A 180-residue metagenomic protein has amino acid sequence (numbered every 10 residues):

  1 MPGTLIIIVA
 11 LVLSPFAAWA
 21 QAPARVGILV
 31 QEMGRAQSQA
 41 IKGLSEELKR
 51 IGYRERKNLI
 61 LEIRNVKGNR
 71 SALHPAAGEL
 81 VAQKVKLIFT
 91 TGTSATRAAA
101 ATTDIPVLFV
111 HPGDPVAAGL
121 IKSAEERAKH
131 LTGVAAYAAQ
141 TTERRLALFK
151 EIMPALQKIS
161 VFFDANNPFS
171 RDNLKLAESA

Functional and structural regions predicted by a protein language model:
M1-A180: Short hydrophobic alpha-helices and adjacent helix-cap/hinge residues
